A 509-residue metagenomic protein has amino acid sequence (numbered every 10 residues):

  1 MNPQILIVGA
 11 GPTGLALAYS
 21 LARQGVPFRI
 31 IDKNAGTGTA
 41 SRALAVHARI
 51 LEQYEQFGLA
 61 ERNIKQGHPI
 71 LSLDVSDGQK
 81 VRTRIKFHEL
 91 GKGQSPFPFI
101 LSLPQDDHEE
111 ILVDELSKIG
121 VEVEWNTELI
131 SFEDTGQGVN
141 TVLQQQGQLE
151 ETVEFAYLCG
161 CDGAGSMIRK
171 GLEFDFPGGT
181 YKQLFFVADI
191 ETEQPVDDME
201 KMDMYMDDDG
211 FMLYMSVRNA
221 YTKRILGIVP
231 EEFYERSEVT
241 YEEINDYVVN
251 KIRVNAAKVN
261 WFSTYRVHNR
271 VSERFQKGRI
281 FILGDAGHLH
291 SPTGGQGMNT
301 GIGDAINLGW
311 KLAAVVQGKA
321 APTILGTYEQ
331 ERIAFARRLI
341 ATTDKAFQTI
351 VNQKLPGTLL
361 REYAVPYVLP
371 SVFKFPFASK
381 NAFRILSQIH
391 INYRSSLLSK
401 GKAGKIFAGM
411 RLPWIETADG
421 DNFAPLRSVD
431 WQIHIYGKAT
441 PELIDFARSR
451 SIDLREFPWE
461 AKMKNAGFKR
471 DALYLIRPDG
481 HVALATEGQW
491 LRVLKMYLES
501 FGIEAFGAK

Functional and structural regions predicted by a protein language model:
M1-Q4, V8, Q24, D77-K80 (+6 more regions): Helical substrate-recognition/capping region of FAD-dependent monooxygenase/halogenase enzymes
P3, G147-Y157: Core beta-strand elements of the Rossmann-like FAD/NAD(P) dinucleotide-binding domain in flavoenzyme oxidoreductases
P3-I30: N-terminal Rossmann-like FAD-binding beta1-loop-alpha1 element of flavoenzymes
T13, G36, H481: Conserved Rossmann-like nucleotide-cofactor binding loop
T39-S117: Active-site-adjacent segment of FAD-dependent monooxygenases/related oxidoreductases
D114, Y157, C161-V267: Conserved FAD-binding catalytic core of PHBH/FMO-like flavoproteins
W125-V139: A conserved short coil-to-beta-strand element within the FAD-binding core of flavoproteins
R236-T300, A320, L325, I333-F335 (+1 more regions): FAD/FMN-dependent oxidoreductases across multiple families
